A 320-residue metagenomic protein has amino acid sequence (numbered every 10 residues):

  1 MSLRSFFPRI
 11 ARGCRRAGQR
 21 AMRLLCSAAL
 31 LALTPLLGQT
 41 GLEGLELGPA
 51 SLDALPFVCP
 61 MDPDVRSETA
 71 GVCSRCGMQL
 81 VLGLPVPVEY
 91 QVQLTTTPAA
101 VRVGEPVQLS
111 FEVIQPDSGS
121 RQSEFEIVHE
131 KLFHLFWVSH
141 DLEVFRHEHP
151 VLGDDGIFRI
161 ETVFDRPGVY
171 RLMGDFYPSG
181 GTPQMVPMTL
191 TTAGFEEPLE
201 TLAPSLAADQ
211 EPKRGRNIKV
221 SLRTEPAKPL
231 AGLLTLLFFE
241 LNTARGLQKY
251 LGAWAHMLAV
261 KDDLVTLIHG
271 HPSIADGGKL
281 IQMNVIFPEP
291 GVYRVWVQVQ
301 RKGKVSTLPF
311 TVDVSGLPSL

Functional and structural regions predicted by a protein language model:
S2-L3: Compositionally biased, charge-rich terminal segments
F6-F7: Aromatic (phenylalanine/tyrosine) cluster motif
I10, C14-A17, A21-R23, L30-L320: Intrinsically disordered, low-complexity terminal tails/loops enriched in metal-binding residues
